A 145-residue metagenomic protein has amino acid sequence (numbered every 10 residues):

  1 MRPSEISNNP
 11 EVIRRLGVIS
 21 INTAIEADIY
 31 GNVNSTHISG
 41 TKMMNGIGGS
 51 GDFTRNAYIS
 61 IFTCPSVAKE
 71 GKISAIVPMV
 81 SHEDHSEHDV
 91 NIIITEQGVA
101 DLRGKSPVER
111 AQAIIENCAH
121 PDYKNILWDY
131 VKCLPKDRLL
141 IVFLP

Functional and structural regions predicted by a protein language model:
M1-P145: Conserved phosphate- and dinucleotide-binding cores of soluble alpha/beta proteins, encompassing both enzyme active
